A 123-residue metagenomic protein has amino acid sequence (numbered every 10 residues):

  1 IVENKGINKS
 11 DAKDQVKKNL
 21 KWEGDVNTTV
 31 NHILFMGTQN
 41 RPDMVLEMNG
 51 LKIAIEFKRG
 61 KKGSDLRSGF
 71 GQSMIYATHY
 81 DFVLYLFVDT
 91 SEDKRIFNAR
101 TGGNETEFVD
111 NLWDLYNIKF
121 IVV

Functional and structural regions predicted by a protein language model:
E3, I7-I53, G63-D65: Active-site metal-binding core of divalent-cation-utilizing nuclease and nuclease-like domains
R59-K61: Conserved protein-kinase N-lobe ATP-binding Lys motif
S64-R67, A77-Y116, F120-V123: Nucleic-acid nuclease catalytic cores
